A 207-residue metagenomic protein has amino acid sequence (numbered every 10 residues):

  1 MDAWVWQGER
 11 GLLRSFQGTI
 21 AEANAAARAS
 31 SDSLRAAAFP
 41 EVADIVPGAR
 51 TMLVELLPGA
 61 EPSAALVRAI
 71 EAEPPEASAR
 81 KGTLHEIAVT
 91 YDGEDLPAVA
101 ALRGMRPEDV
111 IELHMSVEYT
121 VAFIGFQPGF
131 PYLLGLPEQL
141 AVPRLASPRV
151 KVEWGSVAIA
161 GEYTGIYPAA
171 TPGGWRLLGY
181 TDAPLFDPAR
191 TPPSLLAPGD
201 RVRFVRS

Functional and structural regions predicted by a protein language model:
M1-S207: Glycine-rich active-site loops that engage anionic ligands at enzyme catalytic sites
